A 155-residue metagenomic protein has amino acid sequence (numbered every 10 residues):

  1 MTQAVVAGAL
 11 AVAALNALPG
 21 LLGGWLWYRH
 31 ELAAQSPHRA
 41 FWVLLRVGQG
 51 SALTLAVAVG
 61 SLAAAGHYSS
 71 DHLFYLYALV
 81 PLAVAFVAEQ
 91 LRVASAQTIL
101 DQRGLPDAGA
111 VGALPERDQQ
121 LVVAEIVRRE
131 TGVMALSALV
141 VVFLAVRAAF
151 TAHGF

Functional and structural regions predicted by a protein language model:
M1-F155: Polytopic transmembrane helical bundles with strong interfacial aromatic enrichment
